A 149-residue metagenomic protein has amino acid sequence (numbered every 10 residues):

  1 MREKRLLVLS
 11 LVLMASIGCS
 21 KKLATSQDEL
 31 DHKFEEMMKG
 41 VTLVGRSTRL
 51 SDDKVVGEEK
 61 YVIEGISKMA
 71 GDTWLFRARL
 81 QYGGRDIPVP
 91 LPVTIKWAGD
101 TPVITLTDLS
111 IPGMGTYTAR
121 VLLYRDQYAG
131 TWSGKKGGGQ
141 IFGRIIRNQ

Functional and structural regions predicted by a protein language model:
M1-V8: Bacterial N-terminal signal peptides that target proteins for export
V8-S16: Bacterial N-terminal signal peptides
L9, L23-A24, L122-L123: Alpha-helical interaction segments
S16-Q27: Bacterial Sec-dependent signal peptides at the C-terminal "C-region" and cleavage site
D28-D31, M37, V41-Q149: Central antiparallel beta-sheet cores of small beta-barrel/beta-sandwich binding domains
